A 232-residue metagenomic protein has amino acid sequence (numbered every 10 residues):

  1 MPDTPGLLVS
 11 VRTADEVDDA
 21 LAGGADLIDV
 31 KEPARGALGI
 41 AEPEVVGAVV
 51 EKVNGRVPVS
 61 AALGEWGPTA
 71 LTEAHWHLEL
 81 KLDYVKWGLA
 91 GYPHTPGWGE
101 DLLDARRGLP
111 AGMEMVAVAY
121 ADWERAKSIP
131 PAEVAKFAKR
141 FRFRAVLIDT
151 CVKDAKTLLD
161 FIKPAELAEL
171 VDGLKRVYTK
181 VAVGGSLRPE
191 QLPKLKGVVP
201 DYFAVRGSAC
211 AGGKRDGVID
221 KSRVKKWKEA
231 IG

Functional and structural regions predicted by a protein language model:
D3, L7-D15, S60-L71, A119-E124 (+1 more regions): Glycine-rich beta-to-alpha transition loops that act as phosphate-gripper elements at the mouths of alpha/beta enzyme
A14, A37-V53: Glycine-rich, positively charged N-terminal anion/phosphate-binding segment
V17, V46, L71-H75, A135 (+3 more regions): Generic hydrophobic/aromatic pocket-lining and core-packing "Φ" positions
D18-D29: N-terminal glycine-rich anion-binding loops that anchor highly charged ligand groups
A20, V146, L195, W227: Conserved, mostly hydrophobic/aromatic
L27-L38, L80-T95, A145-A155, V198-V224: Glycine-rich phosphate-binding active-site loops on the catalytic face of alpha/beta enzymes
N54-L159, E169, G173-V177: Conserved anion-binding
T157-I162, P189-G197: Active-site-adjacent loop and "lid" segments of alpha/beta metabolic enzymes
